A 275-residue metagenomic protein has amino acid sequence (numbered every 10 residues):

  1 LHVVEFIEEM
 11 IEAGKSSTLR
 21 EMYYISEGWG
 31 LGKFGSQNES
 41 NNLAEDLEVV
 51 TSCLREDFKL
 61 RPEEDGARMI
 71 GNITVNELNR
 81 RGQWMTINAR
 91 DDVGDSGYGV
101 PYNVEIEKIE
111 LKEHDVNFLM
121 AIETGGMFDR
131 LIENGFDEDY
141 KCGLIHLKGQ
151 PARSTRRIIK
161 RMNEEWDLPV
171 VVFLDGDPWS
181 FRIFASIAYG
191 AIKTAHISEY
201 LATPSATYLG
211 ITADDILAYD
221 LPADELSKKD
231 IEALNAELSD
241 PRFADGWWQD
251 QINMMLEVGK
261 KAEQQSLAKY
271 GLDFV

Functional and structural regions predicted by a protein language model:
L1-P169, P178-V275: Nucleic-acid enzyme cleavage-core boundary/entry regions
